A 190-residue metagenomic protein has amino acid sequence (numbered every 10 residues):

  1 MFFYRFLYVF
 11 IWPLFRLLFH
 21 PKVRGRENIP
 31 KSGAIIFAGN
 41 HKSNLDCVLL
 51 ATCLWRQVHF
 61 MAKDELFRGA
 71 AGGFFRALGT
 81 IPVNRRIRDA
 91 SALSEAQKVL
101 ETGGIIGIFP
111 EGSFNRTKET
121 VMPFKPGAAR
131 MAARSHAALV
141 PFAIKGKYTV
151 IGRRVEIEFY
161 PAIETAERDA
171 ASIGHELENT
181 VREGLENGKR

Functional and structural regions predicted by a protein language model:
F2, F6, R88, D169 (+1 more regions): Soluble or luminal CAZymes and related metallo-dependent hydrolases
F3, V9, R16, P30-I87 (+1 more regions): Catalytic core of membrane glycerolipid acyltransferases/transacylases, capturing the structured, soluble-facing
L17-R26: Low-complexity, charge- and small-residue-enriched intrinsically disordered regions
F19, V58, V155-I157: Small-molecule pocket liners
R26, K63-E65, I87, E111 (+1 more regions): Proline- and acidic/polar-enriched loop/turn elements at helix boundaries
R86-D89, V121: A conditional alpha-helix N-cap/helix-loop micro-motif detector
L93-R190: Non-catalytic C-terminal accessory region of glycerolipid acyltransferases and related lyso-lipid remodeling enzymes
